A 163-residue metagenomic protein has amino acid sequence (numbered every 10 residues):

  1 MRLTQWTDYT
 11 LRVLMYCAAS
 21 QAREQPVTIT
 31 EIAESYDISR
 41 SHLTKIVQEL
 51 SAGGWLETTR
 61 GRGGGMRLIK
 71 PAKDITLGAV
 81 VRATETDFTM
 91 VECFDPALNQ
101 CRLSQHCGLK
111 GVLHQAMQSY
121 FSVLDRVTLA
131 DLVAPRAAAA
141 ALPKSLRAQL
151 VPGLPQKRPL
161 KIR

Functional and structural regions predicted by a protein language model:
L3-Q5, Y9-I38, E57: N-terminal helix-turn-helix DNA-binding core of bacterial DNA-binding proteins
E34, S51-A52: Alpha-helical residues within the helix-turn-helix
S41: Key DNA-contact positions within bacterial/archaeal DNA-binding proteins
V47-Q48: Short, hydrophobic-biased segments on the C-terminal half of alpha helices that form "recognition helices"
G53-G63, R67-I69: Beta-hairpin "wing" of winged helix-turn-helix
A72-P96, L109-Q118: Conserved segment of winged-helix/HTH DNA-binding domains
D95, N99-R163: C-terminal regulatory/oligomerization modules of transcriptional regulators
